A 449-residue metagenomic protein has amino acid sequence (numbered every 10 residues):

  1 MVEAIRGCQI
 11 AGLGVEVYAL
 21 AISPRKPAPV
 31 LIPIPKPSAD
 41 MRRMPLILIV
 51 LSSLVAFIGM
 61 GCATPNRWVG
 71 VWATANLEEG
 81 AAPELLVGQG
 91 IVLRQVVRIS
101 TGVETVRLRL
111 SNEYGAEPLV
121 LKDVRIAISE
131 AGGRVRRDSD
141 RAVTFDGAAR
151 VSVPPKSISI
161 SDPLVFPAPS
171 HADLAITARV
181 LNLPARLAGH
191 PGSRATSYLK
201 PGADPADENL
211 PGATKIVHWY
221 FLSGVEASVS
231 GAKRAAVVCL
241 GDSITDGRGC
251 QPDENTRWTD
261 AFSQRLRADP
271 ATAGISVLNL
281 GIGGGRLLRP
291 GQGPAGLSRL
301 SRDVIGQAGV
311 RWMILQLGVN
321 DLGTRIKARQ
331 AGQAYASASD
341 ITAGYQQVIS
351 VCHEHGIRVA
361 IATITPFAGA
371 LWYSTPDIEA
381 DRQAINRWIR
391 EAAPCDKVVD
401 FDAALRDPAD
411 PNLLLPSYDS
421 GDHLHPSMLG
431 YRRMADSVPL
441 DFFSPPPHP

Functional and structural regions predicted by a protein language model:
P37-S53, G59-L240, G249-D253, A271 (+1 more regions): N-terminal secretory targeting modules
A236-G241, T245, S276-G281, R311-Q316 (+3 more regions): Structural recognition of the beta-strand scaffold that forms the well-ordered cores of secreted hydrolase catalytic
C250, I282-S339: Oxyanion-hole/transition-state-stabilizing segment in secreted/luminal serine hydrolases and related acyltransferases
E254-G284, P294-S298, D303: Phosphate-binding active sites in nucleotide-utilizing proteins
L297, G323, I364-P449: Catalytic His-Asp segment of secreted/periplasmic serine-dependent ester chemistry enzymes
Y345-H353: Surface-exposed amphipathic alpha-helices with a cationic face
